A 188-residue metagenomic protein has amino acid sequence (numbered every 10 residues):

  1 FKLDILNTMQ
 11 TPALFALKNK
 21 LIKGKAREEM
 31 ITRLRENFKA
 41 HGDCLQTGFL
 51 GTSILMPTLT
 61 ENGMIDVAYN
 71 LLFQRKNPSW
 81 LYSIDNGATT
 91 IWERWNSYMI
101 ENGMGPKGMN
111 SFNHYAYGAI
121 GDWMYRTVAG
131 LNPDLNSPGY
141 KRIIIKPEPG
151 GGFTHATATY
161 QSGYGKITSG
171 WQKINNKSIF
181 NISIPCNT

Functional and structural regions predicted by a protein language model:
F1-M104: Catalytic cores of carbohydrate-active enzymes
D66-T188: Non-catalytic C-terminal accessory modules of carbohydrate-active enzymes
